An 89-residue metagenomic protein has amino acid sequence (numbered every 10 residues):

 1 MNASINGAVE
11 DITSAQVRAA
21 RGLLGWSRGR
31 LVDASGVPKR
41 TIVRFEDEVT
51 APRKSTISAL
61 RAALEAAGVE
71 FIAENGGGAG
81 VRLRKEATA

Functional and structural regions predicted by a protein language model:
M1-N2, G36, S55-I72: DNA major-groove recognition helix of helix-turn-helix/homeodomain DNA-binding modules
M1-V9, E70-A89: N-terminal flexible/basic segments that precede or flank functional cores
N2-G22: A short, Lys/Arg-rich alpha-helix, primarily the initiator
Q16-R30, K85-E86: Short basic helix-loop element that most often maps to the first helix and adjoining turn of HTH DNA-binding modules
A20, A34, F45: Residues in the recognition helix of alpha-helical DNA-binding motifs
R30, T41, A59: Residues in the helix-turn-helix
V37-P52: Recognition helix of helix-turn-helix/homeodomain-like DNA-binding domains that insert into the DNA major groove
